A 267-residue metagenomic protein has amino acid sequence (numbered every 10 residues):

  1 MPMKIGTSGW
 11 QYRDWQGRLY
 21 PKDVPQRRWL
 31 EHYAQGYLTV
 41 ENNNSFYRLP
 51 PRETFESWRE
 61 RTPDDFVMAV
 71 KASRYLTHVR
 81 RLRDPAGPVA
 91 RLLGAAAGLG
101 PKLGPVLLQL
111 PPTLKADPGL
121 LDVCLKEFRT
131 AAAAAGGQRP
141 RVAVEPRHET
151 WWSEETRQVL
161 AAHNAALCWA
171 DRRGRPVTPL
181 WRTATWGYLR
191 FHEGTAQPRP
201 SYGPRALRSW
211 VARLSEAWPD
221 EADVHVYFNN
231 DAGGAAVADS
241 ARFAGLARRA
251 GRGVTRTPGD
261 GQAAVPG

Functional and structural regions predicted by a protein language model:
M1-G267: Residues lining hydrophobic/aromatic ligand-binding pockets adjacent to catalytic sites
